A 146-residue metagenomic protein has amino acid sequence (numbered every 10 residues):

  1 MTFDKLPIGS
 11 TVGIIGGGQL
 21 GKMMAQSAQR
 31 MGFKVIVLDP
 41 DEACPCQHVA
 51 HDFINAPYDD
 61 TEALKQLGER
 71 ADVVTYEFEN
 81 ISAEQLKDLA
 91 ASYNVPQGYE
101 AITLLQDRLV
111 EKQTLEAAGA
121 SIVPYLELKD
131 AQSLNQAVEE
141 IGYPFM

Functional and structural regions predicted by a protein language model:
M1-Q106, V110, Q132: ATP-binding N-terminal substructure of ATP-dependent carboxylate-amine bond-forming enzymes
L104-M146: Active-site nucleotide/adenylate-binding loops and adjacent lid/helix of ATP-dependent enzymes
